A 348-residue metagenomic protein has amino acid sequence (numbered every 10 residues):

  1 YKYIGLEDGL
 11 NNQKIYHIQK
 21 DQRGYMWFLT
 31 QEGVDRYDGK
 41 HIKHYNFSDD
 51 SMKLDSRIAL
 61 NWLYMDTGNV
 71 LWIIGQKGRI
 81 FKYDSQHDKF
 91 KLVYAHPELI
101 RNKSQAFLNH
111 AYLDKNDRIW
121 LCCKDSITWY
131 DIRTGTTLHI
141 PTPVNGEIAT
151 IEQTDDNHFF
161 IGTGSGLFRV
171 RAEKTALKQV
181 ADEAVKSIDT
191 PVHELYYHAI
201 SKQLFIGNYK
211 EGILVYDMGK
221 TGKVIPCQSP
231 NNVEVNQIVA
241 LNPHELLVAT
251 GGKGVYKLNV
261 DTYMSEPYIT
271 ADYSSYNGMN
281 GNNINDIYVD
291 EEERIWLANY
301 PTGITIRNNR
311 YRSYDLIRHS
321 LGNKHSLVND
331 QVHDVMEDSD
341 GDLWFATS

Functional and structural regions predicted by a protein language model:
Y1-S348: Carboxylate-rich, polar loop motifs that coordinate divalent cations or form catalytic acidic clusters
